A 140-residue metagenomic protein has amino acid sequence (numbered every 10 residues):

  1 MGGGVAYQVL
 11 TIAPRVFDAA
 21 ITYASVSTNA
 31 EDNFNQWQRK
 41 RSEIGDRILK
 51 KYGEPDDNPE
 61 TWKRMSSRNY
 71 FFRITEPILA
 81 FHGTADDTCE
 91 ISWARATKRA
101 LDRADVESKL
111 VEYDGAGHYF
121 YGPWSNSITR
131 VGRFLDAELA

Functional and structural regions predicted by a protein language model:
M1, A24, G115: Residues that line or immediately flank small-molecule/substrate-binding pockets and catalytic motifs
G2, A6: Gly/Ala-rich beta-loop-alpha elbow adjacent to hydrolase catalytic centers
Y7-P55: Hydrolase active-site cap/lid region
R15-F17, T75, E107: Short loop/turn motifs at secondary-structure junctions
I21, L79-F81, V111: Hydrophobic/aromatic beta-strand patches that form the interior of the parallel beta-sheet core in alpha/beta enzyme
P55-Y70: Active-site nucleophile elbow and catalytic-triad environment of alpha/beta-hydrolase enzymes
I74, A80-H82, D86: Short beta-strand/loop motif that positions the catalytic acidic residue of the alpha/beta-hydrolase fold
T88, S92-A140: C-terminal catalytic histidine-bearing segment of alpha/beta-hydrolase fold enzymes
